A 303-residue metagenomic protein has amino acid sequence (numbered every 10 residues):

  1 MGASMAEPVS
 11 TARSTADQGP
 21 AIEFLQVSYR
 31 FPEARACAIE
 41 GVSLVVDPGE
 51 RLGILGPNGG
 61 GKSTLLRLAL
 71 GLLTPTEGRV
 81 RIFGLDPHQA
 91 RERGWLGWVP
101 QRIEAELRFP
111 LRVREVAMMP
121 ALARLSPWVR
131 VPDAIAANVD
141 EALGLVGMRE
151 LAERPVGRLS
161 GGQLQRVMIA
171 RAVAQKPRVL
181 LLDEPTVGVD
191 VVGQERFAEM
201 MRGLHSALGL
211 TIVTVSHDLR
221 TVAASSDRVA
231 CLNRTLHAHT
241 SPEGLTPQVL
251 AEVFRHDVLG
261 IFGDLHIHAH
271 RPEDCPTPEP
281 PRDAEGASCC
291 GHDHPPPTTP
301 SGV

Functional and structural regions predicted by a protein language model:
M5-F24, S28-G41, P48: A short, flexible loop at the N-terminus of ABC-type nucleotide-binding domains that lies
L70: Helix-to-loop junction immediately C-terminal to a conserved catalytic motif
G78-E92, L96: Conserved ABC transporter NBD signature motif
M118, P132-L151: Conserved ABC ATPase "signature" region
K176: Conserved catalytic motifs of ABC-family nucleotide-binding domains
L180-E184: Catalytic Walker B motif of ABC-type/P-loop ATPase nucleotide-binding domains
E243-V303: ABC ATPase nucleotide-binding domains
